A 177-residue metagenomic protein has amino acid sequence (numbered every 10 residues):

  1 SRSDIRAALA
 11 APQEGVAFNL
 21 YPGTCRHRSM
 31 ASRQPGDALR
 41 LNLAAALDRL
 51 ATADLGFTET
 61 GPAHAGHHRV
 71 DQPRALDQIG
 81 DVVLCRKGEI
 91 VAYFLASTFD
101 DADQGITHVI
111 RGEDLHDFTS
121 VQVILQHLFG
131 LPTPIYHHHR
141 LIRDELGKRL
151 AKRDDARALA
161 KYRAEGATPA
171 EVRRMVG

Functional and structural regions predicted by a protein language model:
S1: Glycine/small-residue-rich loop that forms an oxyanion/phosphate-binding "nest" at active or ligand-binding sites
D4-A151, A158-R163: Active-site cores that bind ATP or allylic diphosphates and position pyrophosphate for catalysis
A164-G177: Extended, charge-rich low-complexity interaction segments
